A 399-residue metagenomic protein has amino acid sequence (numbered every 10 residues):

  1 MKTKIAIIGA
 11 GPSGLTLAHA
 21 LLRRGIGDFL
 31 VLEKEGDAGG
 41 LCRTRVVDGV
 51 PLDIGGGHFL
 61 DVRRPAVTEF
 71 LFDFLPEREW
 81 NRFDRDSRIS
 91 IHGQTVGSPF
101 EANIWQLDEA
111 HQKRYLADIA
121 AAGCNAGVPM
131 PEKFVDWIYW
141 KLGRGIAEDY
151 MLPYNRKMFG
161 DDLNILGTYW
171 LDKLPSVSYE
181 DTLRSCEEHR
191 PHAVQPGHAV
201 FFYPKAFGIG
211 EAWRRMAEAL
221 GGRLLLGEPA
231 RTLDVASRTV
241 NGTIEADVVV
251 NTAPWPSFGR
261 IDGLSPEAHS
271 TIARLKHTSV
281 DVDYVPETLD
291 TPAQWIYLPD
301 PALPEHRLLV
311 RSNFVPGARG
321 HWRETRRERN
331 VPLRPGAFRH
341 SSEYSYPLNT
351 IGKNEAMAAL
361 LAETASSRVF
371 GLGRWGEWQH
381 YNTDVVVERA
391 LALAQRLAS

Functional and structural regions predicted by a protein language model:
T3-V31: N-terminal Rossmann-like FAD-binding beta1-loop-alpha1 element of flavoenzymes
S13, D37, P256: Conserved Rossmann-like nucleotide-cofactor binding loop
L22-V47: Glycine-rich FAD pyrophosphate-binding loop
R24, E228-E343, A356-E363: Mid-domain catalytic core of redox enzymes that form a hydrophobic substrate pocket/lid adjacent to a catalytic redox
L41-T44, P99-F100, V310-S399: Conserved flavin/dinucleotide-binding core of flavoenzymes
D48-A126: Dinucleotide-binding Rossmann-like beta1-alpha1 core, especially the glycine-rich loop that anchors the ADP
Q94, H111-R238, E245, T252: Active-site/ligand-binding neighborhood in enzyme catalytic cores
